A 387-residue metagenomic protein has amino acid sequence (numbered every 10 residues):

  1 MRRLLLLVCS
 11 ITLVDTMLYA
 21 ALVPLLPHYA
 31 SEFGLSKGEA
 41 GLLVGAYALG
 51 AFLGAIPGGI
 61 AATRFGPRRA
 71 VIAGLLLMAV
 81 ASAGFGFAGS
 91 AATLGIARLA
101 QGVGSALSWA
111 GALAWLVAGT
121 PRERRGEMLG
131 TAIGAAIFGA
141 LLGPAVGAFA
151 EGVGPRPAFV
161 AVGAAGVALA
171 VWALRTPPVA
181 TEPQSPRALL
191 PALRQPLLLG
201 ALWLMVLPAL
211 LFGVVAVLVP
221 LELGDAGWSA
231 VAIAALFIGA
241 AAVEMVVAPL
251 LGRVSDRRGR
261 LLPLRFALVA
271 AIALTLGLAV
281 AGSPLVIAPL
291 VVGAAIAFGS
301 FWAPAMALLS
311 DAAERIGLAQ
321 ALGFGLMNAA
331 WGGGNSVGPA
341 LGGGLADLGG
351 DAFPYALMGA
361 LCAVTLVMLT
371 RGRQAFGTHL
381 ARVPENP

Functional and structural regions predicted by a protein language model:
S10, A81, A92-A100, L285-A294: Paired small-residue
A48-I56, A140-L141, A241-P249, N335-S336: Residue-level signature of mid-helix packing/kink "hotspots" within the transmembrane helices of 12-pass Major
L53-G89, S255-L261: Conserved MFS/SLC helix-loop-helix module at the cytosolic interface between two early adjacent transmembrane helices
A97-A136: Cytoplasmic helix-loop-helix junction between adjacent transmembrane helices in 12-TM secondary transporters
S108-T120, F301-R315: Intracellular juxtamembrane helix-capping segments at the cytosolic ends of symmetry-related transmembrane helices
R122, T131-L174: Helix-loop-helix hairpin linking two adjacent transmembrane segments in secondary transporters
G163-E182, M368-R373: C-terminal membrane-cytosol helix-exit motif in multi-pass small-molecule transporters
T176-L204: Juxtamembrane intracellular "pre-TM" segments in multi-pass secondary transporters
